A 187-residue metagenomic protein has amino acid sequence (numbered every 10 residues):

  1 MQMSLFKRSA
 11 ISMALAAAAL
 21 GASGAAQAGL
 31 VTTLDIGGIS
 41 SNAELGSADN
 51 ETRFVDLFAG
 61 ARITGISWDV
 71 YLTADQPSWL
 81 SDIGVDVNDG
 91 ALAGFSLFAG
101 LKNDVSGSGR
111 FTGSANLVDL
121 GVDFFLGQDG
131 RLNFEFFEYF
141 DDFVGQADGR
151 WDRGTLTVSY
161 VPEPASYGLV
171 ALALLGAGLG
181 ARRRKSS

Functional and structural regions predicted by a protein language model:
Q2-M13: Bacterial N-terminal signal peptides that target proteins for export
S12-G21: Bacterial N-terminal signal peptides
S23-A28: Sec/Tat signal peptide C-region and signal peptidase I cleavage site
G29-Y160: Mature extracellular "passenger" or substrate-interacting domains of secreted, surface-exposed proteins
E163-A181: A short, hydrophobic C-terminal helix/tail in secreted or cell-surface proteins
R184-S187: Short, charged juxtamembrane terminal tails flanking transmembrane helices
